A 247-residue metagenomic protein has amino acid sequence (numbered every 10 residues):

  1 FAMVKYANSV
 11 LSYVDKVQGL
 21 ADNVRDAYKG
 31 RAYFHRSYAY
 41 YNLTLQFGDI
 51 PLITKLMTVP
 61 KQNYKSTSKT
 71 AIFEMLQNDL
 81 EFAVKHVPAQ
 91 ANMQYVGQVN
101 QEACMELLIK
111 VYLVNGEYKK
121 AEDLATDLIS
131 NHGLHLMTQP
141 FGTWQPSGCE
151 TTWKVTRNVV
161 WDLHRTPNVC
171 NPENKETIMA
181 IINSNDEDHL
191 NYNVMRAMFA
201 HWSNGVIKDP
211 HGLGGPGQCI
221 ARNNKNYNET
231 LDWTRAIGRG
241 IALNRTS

Functional and structural regions predicted by a protein language model:
F1-F47, N63, T67-A71, L80-M93: Conserved, well-structured interaction surfaces
Y28, G97-C104: Short, conserved alpha-helical segments within structured domains
T44-K55, Y118-A125: Short, well-structured active-site flanking segments
D49-L56, V84-Y95, H135-T143: Glycine- and aromatic-rich loop/turn segments at beta-sheet edges
P60: Short, solvent-exposed loop/beta-turn-alpha elements that line the ligand-binding surface or hinge of extracytoplasmic
E81, E102-L108, Y112-S247: An aromatic- and glycine-enriched ligand-binding surface/loop that stacks and positions planar moieties
